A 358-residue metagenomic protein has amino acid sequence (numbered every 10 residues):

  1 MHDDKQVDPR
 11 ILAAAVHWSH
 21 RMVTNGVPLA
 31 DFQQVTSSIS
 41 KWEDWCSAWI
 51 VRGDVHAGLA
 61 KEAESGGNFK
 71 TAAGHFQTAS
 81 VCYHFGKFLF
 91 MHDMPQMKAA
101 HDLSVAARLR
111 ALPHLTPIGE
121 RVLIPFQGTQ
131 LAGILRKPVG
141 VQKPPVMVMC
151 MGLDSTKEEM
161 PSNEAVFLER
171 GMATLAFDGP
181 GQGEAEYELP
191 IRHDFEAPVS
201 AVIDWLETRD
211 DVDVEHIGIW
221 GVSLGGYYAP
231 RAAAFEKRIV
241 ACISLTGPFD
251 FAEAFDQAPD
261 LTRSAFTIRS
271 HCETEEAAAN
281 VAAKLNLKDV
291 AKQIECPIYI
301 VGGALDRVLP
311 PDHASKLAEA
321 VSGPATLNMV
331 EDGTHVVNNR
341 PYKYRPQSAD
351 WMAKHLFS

Functional and structural regions predicted by a protein language model:
S47-W49, G53-H56, M94-Q142: N-terminal cap/lid segment of alpha/beta-hydrolase-fold proteins
K137, K143-G152: Short beta-strand element of the alpha/beta-hydrolase
E159, V166, L189-V212, R231: Alpha/beta-hydrolase active-site loop
R231-N280, C296: Hydrolase active-site cap/lid region
I294-E295, I300-G302, D306: Short beta-strand/loop motif that positions the catalytic acidic residue of the alpha/beta-hydrolase fold
C296, P310-E319: Short alpha-helix in the alpha/beta-hydrolase fold that links the catalytic acid
A318-V336: Catalytic histidine neighborhood in serine/cysteine hydrolases with alpha/beta-hydrolase-type architecture
G333-R345: Catalytic histidine-centered segment of alpha/beta-hydrolase-like enzymes
